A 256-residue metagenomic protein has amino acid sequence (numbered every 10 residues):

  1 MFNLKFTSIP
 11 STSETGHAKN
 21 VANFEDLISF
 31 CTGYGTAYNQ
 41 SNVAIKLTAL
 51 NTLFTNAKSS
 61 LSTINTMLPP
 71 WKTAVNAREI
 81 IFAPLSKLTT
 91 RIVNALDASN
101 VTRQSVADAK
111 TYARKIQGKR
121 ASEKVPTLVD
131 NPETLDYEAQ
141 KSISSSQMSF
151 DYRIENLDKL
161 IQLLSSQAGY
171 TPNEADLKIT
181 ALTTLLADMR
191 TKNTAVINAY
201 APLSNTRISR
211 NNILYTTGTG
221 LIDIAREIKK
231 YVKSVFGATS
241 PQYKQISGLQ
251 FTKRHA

Functional and structural regions predicted by a protein language model:
M1-A256: Basic/polar low-complexity intrinsically disordered segments
